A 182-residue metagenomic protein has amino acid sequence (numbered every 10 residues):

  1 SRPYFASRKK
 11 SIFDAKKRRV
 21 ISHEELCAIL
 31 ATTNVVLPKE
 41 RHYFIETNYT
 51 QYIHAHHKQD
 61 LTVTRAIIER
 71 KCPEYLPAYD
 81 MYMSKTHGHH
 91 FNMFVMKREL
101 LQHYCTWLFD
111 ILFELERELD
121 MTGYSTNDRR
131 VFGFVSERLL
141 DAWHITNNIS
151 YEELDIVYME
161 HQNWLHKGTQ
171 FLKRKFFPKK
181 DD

Functional and structural regions predicted by a protein language model:
S1-D182: ER/Golgi luminal nucleotide-sugar-dependent glycosyltransferases, focusing on the catalytic module
